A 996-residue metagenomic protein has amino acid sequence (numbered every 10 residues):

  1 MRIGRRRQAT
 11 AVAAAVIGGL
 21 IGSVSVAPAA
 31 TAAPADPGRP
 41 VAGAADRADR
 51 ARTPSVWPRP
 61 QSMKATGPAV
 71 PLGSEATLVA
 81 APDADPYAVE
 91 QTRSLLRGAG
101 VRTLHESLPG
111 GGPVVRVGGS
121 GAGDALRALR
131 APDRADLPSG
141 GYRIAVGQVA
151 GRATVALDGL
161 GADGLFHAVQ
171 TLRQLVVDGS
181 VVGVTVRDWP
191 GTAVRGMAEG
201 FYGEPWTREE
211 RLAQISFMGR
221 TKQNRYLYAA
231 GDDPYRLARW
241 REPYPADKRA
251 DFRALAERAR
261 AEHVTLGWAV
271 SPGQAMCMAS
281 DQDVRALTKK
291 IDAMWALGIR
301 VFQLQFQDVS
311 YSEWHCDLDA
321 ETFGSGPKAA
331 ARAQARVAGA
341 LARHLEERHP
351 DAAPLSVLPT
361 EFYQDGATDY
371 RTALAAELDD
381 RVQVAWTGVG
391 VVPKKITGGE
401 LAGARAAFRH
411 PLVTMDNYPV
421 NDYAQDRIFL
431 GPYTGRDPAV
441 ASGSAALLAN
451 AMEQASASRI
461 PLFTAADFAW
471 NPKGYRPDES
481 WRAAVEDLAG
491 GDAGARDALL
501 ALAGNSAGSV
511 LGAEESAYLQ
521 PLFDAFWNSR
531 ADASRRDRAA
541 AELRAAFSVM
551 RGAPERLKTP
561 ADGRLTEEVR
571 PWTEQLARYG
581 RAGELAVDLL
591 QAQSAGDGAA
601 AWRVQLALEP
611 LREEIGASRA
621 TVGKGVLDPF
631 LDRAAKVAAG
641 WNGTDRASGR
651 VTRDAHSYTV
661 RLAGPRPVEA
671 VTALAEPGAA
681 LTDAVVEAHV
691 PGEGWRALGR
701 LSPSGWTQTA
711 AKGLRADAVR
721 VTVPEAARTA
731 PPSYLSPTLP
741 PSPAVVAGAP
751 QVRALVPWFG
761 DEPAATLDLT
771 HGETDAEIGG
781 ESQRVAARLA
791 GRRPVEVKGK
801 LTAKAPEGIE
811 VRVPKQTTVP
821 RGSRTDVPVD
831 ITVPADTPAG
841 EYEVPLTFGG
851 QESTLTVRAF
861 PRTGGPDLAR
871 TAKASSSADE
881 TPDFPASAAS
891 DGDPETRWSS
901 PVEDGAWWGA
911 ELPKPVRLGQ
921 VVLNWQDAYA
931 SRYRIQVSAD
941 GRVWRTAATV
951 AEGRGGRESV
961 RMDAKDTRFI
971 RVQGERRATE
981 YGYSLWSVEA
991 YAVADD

Functional and structural regions predicted by a protein language model:
R2-A13, I17-G18, G22, A33-A150 (+1 more regions): Acidic, contiguous N-terminal accessory segments
L137-K290, A296-R300: Feature activates predominantly on carbohydrate-active enzymes
F201, A238, R300, Y311-S480: Catalytic-core regions of glycoside hydrolase
P477-R646: C-terminal functional modules
A607-A684, A688-G692, P703, T729-D775 (+7 more regions): Disordered, acidic Ser/Thr/Pro-rich linker "stalks" and the adjacent N-terminal cap of the next globular domain
V721-R728, Q973-E980: Short beta-strand-plus-loop segments that form exposed binding edges in beta-rich domains
A764-R788, Q816: Beta-sheet-dominated interaction scaffolds and their linkers
T832-P838: Short, surface-exposed loop/turn segments at beta-strand-coil junctions that are enriched for proline with nearby
